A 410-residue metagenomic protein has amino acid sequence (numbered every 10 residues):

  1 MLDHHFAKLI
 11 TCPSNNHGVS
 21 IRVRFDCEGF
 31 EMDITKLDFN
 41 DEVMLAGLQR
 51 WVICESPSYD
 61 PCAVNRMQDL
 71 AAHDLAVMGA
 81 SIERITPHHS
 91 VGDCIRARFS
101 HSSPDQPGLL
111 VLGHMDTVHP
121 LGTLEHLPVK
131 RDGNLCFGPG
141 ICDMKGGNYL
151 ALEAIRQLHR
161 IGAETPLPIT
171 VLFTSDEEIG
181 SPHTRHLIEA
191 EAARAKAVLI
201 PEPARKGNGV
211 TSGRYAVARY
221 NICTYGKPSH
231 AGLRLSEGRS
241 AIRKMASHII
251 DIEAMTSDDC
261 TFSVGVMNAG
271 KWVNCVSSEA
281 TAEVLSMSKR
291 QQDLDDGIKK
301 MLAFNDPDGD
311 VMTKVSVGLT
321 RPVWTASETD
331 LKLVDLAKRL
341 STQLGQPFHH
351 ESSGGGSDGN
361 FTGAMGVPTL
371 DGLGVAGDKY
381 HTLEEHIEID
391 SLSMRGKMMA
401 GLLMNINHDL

Functional and structural regions predicted by a protein language model:
R22-R24: Basic polycationic patches enriched in arginine
D33-F137, R160, G359: Acidic/His- and Gly-rich active-site-bordering loop/insert found across diverse amide/peptide-bond hydrolases
S56, D74, H88, P203-A204 (+1 more regions): Metal-dependent amide/peptide-bond hydrolase catalytic core, centered on the "pita-bread" metallohydrolase fold
Q106-T170, I179, L383, E388 (+1 more regions): Active-site metal-coordination/substrate-binding segment of hydrolases, especially metallo-dependent peptidases
M144-K145, Y149-Y215, N407-L410: Acidic/histidine-rich catalytic neighborhood of metal-dependent amide-processing enzymes
